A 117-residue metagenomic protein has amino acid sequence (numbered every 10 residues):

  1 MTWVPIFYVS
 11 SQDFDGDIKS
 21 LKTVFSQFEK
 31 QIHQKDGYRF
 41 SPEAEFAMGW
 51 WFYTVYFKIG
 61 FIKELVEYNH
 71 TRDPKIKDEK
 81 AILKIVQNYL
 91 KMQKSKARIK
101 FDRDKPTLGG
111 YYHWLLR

Functional and structural regions predicted by a protein language model:
M1-F25: Short, extreme N-terminal segment that most often corresponds to the first beta-strand
W3, E29, L65-V66, H70 (+2 more regions): Long, contiguous binding/interaction regions
S10, Y56-G60, K100-D102: A structural detector for beta-sheet-dominated domains
D17-S20, V24-Q31, E64, A81-Y89: Charge-rich, solvent-exposed alpha-helical interaction surfaces
Q27-R39, N88-I99: Structural alpha-beta junctions
K30-K77: Short, intrinsically disordered low-complexity segments
D36-F46, D104-P106, Y112-L116: Short amphipathic beta-strand and strand-loop transition segments with alternating hydrophobic
R72-G109: Conserved short beta-strand edge segments in small beta-sheet-based binding/regulatory domains
